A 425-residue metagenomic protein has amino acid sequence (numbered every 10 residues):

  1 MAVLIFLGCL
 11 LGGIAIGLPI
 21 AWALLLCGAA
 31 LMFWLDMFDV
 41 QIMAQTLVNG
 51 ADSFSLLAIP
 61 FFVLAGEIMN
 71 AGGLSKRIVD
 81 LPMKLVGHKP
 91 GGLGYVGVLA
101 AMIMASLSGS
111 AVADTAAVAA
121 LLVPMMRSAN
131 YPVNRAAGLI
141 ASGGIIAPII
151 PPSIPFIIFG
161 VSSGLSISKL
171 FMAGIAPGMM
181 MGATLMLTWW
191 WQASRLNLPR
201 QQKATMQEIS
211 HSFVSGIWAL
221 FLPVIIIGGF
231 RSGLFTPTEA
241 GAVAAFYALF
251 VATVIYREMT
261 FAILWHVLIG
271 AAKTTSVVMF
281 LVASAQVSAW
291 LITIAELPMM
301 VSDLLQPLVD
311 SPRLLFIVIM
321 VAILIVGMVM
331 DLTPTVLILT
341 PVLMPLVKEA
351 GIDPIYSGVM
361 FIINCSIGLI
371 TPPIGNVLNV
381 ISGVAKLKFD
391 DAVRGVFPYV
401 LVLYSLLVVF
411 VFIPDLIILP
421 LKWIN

Functional and structural regions predicted by a protein language model:
M1-N425: Alpha-helical transmembrane segments of multi-pass membrane transport proteins
